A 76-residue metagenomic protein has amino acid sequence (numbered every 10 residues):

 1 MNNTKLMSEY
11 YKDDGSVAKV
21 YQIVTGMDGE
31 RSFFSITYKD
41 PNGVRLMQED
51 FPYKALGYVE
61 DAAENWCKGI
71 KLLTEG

Functional and structural regions predicted by a protein language model:
M1-N3, K68-G76: Short intrinsically disordered terminal tails
M1-S35: Short N-terminal "domain-start" leader segments that mark the transition from disordered tails or signal peptides into
L6-E9, P41-D61: A short, exposed loop/beta-hairpin motif centered on an aromatic-Gly-Thr core
G15-Q22, F34, N42-R45, G57 (+1 more regions): Residue-level marker of intrinsically disordered, low-complexity segments enriched for small/polar residues
S16, G29, P41, T74-E75: Intrinsically disordered and other compositionally biased segments
K19, E30-F33, M47, D61 (+1 more regions): Intrinsically disordered, low-complexity, compositionally biased regions/tails
A63-C67: Short amphipathic C-terminal alpha-helix that caps PH/PH-like domains
